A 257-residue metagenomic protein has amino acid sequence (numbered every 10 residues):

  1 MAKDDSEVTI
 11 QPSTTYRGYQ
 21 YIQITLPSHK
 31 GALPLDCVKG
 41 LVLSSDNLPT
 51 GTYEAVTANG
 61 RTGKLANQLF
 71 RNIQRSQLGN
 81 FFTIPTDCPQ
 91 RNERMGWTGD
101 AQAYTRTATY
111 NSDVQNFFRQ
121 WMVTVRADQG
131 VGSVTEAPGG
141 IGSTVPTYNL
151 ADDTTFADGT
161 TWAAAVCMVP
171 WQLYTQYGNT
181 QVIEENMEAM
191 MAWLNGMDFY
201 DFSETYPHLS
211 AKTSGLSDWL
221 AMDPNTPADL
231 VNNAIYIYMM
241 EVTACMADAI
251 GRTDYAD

Functional and structural regions predicted by a protein language model:
M1, I84-C88, E136-V166, T175 (+1 more regions): The feature captures the catalytic groove of carbohydrate-active enzymes
M1-Q90, G99-D100, N116-R119, E136 (+4 more regions): Extracellular/oxidizing-compartment recognition motifs
T14, I22-P27, G99-D128, P170-I183 (+1 more regions): Alpha-helical support elements that line or immediately flank enzyme active sites and cofactor-binding pockets
T14-Y19, G99, T161-A164, M168 (+1 more regions): Short, solvent-exposed loop/turn segments at the edges of secondary structure
L69, V114-V125, T180-D198, T243 (+1 more regions): Extended, well-ordered alpha-helical scaffold segments
N72, A103, A165, A189 (+2 more regions): Charged catalytic carboxylate motif
R75-G79, Y110-V134, G196-S203, I235: Glycine-rich, acidic and aromatic/proline-enriched surface loops and short helix-turn segments that act as binding
W97-A103, Y110, A163, D229-A234: An alpha-helical repeat/solenoid feature that recognizes helix-turn-helix modules
